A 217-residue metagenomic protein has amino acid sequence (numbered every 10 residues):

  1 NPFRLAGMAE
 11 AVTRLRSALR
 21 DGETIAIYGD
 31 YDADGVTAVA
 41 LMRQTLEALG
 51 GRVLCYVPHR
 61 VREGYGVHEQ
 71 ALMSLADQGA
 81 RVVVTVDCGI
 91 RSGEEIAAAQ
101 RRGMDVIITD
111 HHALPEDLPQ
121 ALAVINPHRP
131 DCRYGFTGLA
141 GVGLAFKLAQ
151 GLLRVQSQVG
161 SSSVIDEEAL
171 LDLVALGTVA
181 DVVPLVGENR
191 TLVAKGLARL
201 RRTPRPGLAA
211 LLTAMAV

Functional and structural regions predicted by a protein language model:
N1-V217: Replace "Mg2+/Mn2+-dependent" with "divalent metal-dependent
